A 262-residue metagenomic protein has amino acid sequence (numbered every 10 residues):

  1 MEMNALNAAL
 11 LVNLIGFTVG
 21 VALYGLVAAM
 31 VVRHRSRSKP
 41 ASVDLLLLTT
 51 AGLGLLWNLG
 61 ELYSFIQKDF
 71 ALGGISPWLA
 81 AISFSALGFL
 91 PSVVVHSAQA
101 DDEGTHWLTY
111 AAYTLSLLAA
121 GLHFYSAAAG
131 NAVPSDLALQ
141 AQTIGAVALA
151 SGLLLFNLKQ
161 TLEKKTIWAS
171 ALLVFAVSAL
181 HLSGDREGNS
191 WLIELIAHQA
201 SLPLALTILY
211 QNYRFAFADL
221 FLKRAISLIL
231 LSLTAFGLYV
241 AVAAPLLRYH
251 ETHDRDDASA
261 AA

Functional and structural regions predicted by a protein language model:
M1-E2, L204: Membrane-helix interface segments in multi-pass membrane proteins
E2, R33-R35, G60-L72, L122-V133 (+2 more regions): Juxtamembrane "helix-exit" motif on the non-cytosolic side of transmembrane helices
E2-L10, L220: Short, Lys/Arg-rich N-terminal segment immediately upstream of the first membrane anchor
N7-L26, K39-S151, A171-L172, W191-L202: Individual alpha-helical transmembrane segments in multi-pass integral membrane proteins
G25-V32, E61, A150-N157, A205-Y213 (+1 more regions): Alpha-helical transmembrane segments
V32-L47, Q99-L108, L155-I167, F215-L222: Membrane-interface helix-boundary motifs at transmembrane edges
Q160-A262: Interfacial "cap-and-anchor" motif at the non-cytosolic start of specific transmembrane alpha-helices
